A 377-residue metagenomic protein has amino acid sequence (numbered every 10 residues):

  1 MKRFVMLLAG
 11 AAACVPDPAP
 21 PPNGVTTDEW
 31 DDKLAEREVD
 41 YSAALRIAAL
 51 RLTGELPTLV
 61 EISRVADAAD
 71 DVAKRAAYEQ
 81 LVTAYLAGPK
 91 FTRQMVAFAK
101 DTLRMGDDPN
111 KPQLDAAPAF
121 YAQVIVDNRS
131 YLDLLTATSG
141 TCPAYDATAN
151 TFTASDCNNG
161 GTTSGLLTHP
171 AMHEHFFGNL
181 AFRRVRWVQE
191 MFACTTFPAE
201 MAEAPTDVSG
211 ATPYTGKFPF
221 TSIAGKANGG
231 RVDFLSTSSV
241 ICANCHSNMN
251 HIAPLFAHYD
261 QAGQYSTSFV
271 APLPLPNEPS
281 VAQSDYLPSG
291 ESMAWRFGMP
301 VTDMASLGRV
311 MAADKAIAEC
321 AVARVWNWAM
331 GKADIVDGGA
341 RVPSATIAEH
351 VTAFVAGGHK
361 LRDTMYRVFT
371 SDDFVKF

Functional and structural regions predicted by a protein language model:
K2-L7: Sec-dependent signal peptide recognition, specifically the positively charged N-region followed immediately by
A11-A13: C-terminal motif of bacterial Sec signal peptides marking the signal peptidase cleavage site
V15-D17: Bacterial signal peptide processing site
G24-T58, S63-A68, Y85: N-terminal module-boundary/linker segments of secreted carbohydrate-active enzymes
E29-R37, A87, M172-A181, F220-G230 (+4 more regions): Electron-transfer interface patches adjacent to heme c in soluble/periplasmic c-type cytochromes and di-/multiheme
A77-I252, A312, D334, A340 (+2 more regions): Extended surface/linker regions that mediate inter-domain or inter-protein docking in multi-component redox
P254-D260: Short cysteine/histidine-rich zinc-coordinating motifs and their immediately flanking basic loops
R367-F377: Short, amphipathic C-terminal "tail helix"
